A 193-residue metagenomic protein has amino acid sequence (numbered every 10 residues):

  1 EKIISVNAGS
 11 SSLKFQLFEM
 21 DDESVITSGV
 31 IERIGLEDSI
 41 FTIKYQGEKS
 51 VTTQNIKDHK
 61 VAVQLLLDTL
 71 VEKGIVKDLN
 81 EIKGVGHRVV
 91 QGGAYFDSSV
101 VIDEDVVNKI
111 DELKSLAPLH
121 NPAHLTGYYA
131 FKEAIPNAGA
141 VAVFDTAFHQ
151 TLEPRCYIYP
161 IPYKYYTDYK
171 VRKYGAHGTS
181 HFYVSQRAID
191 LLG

Functional and structural regions predicted by a protein language model:
I3, S12-I56: Short glycine-rich, Thr/Ser-proximal phosphate-binding strand/loop in the N-terminal lobe of ATP-dependent enzymes
I3-S5, G84-G86, V141: Short glycine-aspartate micro-motif
N7, I31, V85, D145: Residue-level signal for inorganic ion chemistry
F18-E23, S98-N108, R155-Y165, L191: A glycine- and small-aliphatic-rich helix-loop capping segment at beta-alpha/alpha-beta transitions that lines
V51-D78: A structured beta-alpha segment of the ubiquitous adenosine-cofactor-binding alpha/beta core
T69-K83, A188-G193: Phosphate/pyrophosphate-binding loops at sites that engage ATP/ADP/AMP, CoA/4′-phosphopantetheine, polyphosphate
I75-H120, F148-C156: Short beta-strand-loop/turn "lid" adjacent to the catalytic site in phosphate-handling enzymes
L125-Y129, E133-G193: ATP-dependent carbohydrate kinase catalytic cores
